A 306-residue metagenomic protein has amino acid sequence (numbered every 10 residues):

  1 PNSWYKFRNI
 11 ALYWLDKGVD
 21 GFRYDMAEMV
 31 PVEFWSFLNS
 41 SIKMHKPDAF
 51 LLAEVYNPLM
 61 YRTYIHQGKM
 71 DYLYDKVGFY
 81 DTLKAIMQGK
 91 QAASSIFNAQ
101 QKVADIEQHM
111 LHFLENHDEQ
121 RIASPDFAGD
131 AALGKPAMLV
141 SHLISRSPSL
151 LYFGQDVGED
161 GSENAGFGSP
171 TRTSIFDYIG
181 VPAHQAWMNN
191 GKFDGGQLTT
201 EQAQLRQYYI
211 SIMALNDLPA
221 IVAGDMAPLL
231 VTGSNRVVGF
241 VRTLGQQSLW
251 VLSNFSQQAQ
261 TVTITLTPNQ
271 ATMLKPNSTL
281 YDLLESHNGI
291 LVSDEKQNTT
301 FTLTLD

Functional and structural regions predicted by a protein language model:
P1-F7: Chitinase-like catalytic core of GlcNAc-active glycosidases
N9-L12, D20-F113, P125-A132, V140 (+5 more regions): Active-site-proximal helices and loops of the catalytic beta/alpha 8
L52-A53, R146-G154, A220-A227: Acidic/polar loop patches that form or flank catalytic/metal-binding clefts of enzymes that bind anionic ligands
M138-D160: Substrate-binding cleft of secreted/luminal carbohydrate-active enzymes
L229-A271: Carbohydrate-binding surface patches
T267-H287: Solvent-exposed beta-hairpin/edge-strand motifs
V292-D306: C-terminal beta-strand-rich structural cap/linker in extracellular carbohydrate-active enzymes
